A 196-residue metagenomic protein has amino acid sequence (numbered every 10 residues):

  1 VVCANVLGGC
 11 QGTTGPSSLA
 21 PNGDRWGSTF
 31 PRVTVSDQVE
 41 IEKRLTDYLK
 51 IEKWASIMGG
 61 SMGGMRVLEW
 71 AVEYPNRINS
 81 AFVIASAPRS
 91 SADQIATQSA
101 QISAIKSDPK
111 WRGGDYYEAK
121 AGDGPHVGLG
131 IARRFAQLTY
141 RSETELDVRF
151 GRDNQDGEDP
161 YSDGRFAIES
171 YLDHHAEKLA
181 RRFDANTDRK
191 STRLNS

Functional and structural regions predicted by a protein language model:
V2-M65, V72, N76-P88, A92-S99: Gly/Pro-rich cap/lid or specificity-loop segments adjacent to the active site
K43-T46, A132, A136, R189: Non-transmembrane alpha-helical segments in soluble domains of secreted/periplasmic/extracellular proteins
R66, D188: The feature captures the catalytic groove of carbohydrate-active enzymes
E69-W70, T192: Hydrophobic/aromatic ligand-binding patch that stacks against planar heteroaromatic rings of cofactors or nucleotides
R77-N79, V83-K178: Alpha/beta-hydrolase-fold enzymes
K190-S196: Conserved small/polar residues in nucleotide/adenosyl-binding loops
